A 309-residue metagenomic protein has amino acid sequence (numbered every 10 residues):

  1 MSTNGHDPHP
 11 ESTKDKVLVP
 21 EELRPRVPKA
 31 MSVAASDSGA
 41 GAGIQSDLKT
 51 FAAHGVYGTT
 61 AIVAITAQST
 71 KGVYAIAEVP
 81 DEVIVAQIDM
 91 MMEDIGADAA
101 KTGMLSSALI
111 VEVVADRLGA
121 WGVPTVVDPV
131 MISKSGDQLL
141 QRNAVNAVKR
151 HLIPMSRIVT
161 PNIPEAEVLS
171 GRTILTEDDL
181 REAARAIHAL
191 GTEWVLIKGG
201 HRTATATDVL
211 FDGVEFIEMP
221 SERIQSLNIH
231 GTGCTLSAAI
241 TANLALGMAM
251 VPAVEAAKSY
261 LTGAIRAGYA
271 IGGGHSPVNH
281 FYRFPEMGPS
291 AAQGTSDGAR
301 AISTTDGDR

Functional and structural regions predicted by a protein language model:
N4, V27, E78, V251-R309: Charged C-terminal helix
K16-S32, L48-Q138, F284: Conserved N-terminal subdomain of the carbohydrate kinase-like
L18-R26, G43, A204-M219: Acidic-glycine-rich active-site phosphate/pyrophosphate-binding loop
V33-G39, F216-H230: Short pre-catalytic strand/loop immediately N-terminal to key active-site residues, enriched for Gly-Thr
Q45, T50, E167-V168, S226-M250: Short, small-residue alpha-helix embedded
H54-T59, I217, N243-K258: Phosphate-handling active-site elements
R142-F216: Conserved phosphate/ATP/ADP-binding segment of small-molecule kinases
